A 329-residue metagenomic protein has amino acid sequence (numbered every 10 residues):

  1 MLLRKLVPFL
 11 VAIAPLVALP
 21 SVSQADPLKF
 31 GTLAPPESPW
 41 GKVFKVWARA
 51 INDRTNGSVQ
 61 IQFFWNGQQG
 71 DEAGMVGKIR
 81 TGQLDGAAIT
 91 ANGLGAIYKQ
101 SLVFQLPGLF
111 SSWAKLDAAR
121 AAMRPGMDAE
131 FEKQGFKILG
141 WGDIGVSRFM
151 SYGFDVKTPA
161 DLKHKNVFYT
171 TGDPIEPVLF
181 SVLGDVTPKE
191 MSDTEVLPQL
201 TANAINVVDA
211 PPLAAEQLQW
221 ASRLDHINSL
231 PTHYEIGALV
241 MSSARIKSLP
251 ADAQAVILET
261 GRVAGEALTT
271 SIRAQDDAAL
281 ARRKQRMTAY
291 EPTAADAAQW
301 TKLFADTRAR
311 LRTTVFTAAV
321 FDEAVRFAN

Functional and structural regions predicted by a protein language model:
M1-R4: N-terminal secretory signal peptides that target proteins for export/translocation
P8-A18: Bacterial N-terminal signal peptides
V17, M127, G265-A267: A short hydrophobic/aromatic micro-motif that marks alpha-helical segments and, especially, helix-coil
V17-A25: Sec/Tat signal peptide C-region and signal peptidase I cleavage site
D26-A114, F131-N329: N-terminal secretory/targeting leader peptides
A118-G135: Hinge/lid segment of periplasmic solute-binding proteins
